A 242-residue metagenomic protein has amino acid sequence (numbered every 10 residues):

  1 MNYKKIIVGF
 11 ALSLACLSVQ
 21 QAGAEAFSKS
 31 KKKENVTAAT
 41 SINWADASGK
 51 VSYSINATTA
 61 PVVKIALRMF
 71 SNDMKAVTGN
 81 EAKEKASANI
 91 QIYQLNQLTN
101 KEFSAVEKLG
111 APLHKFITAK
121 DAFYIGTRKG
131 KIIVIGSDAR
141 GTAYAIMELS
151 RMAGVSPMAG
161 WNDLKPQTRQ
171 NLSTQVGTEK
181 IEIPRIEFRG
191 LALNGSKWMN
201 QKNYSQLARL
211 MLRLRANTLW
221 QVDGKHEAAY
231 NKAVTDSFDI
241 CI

Functional and structural regions predicted by a protein language model:
M1-V8: Bacterial N-terminal signal peptides that target proteins for export
G9-S18: Bacterial N-terminal signal peptides
Q20-A24: Sec/Tat signal peptide C-region and signal peptidase I cleavage site
E25-I183: Contiguous, structured surface segment used for ligand recognition
M74-K75, M211, A233-T235: A generic structural signal for well-ordered alpha-helical segments
Q91, I133-V134, R189-A192, T218-W220 (+1 more regions): Structural recognition of the beta-strand scaffold that forms the well-ordered cores of secreted hydrolase catalytic
M158-W220: An acidic-aromatic substrate-binding cleft motif
K225-I242: Aromatic-lined substrate-binding rim segments of carbohydrate-active enzymes
